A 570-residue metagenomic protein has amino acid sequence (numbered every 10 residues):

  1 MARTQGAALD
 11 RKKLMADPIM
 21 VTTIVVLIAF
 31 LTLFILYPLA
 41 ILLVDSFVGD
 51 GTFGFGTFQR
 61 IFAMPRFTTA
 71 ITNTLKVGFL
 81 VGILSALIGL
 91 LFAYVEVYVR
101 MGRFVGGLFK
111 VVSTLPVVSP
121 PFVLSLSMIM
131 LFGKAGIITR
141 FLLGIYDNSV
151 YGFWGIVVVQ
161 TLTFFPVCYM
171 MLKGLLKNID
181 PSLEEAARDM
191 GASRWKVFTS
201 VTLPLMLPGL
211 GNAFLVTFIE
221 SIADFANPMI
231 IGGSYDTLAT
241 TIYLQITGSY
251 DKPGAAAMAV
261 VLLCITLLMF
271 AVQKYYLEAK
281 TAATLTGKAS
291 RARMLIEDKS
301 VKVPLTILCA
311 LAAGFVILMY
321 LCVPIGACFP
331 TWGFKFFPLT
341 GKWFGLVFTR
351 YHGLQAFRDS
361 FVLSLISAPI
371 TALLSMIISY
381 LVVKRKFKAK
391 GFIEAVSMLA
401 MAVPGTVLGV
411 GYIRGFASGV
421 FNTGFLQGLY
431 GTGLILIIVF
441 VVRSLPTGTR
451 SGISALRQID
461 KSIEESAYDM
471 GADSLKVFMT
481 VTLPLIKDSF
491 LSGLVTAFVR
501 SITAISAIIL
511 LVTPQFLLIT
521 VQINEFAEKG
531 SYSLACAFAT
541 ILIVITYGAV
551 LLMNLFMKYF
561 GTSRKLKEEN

Functional and structural regions predicted by a protein language model:
M1-V26, M101-G106, K274-L311, N554-N570: Transmembrane alpha-helical segments of polytopic membrane transport and secretion proteins
D10-R11, G54-F62, L339-F348: A short amphipathic helical element positioned immediately N-terminal to and/or at the very start of a transmembrane
P18-G51, A63-K177, L205-F225, A257-K274 (+6 more regions): Membrane-water interface segments at the C-terminal ends of transmembrane alpha-helices in multi-pass inner-membrane
E185, S193, K280-I296, W332-V347: Juxtamembrane inter-helical linkers in multi-pass membrane proteins
A187-R188, A467: The alpha-helix within a helix-turn-helix
D224-S249, G333-F337, I505-Y532, K565-N570: Glycine-rich helix-loop "coupling/hinge" segments at transmembrane-helix boundaries in multipass transporters
T240-I265: Helix-loop-helix hairpin linking two adjacent transmembrane segments in secondary transporters
